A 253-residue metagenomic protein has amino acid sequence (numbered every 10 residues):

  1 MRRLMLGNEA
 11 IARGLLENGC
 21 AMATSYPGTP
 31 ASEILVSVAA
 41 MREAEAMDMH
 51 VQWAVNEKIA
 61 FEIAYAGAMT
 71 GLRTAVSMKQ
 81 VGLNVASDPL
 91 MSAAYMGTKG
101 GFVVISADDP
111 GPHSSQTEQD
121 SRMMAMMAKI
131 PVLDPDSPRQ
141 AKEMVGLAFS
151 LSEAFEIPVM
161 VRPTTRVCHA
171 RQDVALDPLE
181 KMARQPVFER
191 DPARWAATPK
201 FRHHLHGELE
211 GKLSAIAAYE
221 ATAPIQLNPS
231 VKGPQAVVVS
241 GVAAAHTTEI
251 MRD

Functional and structural regions predicted by a protein language model:
M1-N8, P135, R139-D253: Flexible, low-complexity linker and terminal segments
M1-P138, R166, L227-P234, V238 (+1 more regions): Thiamine diphosphate
